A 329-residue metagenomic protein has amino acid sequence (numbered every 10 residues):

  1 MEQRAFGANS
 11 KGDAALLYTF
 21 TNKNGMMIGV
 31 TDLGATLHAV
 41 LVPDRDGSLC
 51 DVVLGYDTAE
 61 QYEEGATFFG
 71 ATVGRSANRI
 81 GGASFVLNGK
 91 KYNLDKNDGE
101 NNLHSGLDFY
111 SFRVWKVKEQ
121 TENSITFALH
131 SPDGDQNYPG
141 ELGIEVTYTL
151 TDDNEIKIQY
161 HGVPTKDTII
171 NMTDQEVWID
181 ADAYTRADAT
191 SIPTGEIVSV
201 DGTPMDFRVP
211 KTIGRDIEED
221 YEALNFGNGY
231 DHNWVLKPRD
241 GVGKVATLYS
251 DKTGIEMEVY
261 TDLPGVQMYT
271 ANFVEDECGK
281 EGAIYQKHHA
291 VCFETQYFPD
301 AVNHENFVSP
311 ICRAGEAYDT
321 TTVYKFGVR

Functional and structural regions predicted by a protein language model:
M1-R329: An exposed, glycine/acidic-rich loop-and-rim segment of catalytic or binding clefts
